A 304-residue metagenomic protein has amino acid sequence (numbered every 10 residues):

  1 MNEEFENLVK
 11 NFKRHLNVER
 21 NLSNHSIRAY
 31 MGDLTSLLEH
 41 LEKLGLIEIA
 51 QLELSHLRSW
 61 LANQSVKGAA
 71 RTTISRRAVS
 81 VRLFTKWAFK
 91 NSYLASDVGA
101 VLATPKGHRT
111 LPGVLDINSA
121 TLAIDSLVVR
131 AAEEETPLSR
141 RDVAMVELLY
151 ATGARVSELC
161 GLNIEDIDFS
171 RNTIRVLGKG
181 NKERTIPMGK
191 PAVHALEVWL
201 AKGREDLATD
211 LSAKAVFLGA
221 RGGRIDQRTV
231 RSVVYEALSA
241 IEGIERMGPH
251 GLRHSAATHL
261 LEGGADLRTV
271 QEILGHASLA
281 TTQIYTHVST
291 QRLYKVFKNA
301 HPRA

Functional and structural regions predicted by a protein language model:
M1-A304: Conserved catalytic core of the tyrosine transesterase superfamily
